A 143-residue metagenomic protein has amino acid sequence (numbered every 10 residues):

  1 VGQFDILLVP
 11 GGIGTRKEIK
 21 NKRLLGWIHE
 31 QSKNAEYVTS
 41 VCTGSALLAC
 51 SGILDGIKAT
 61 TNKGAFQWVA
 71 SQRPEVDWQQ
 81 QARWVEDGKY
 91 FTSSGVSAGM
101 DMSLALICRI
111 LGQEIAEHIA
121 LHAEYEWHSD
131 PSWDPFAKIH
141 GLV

Functional and structural regions predicted by a protein language model:
V1-V143: Active-site-adjacent pocket-lining segments in enzyme domains
